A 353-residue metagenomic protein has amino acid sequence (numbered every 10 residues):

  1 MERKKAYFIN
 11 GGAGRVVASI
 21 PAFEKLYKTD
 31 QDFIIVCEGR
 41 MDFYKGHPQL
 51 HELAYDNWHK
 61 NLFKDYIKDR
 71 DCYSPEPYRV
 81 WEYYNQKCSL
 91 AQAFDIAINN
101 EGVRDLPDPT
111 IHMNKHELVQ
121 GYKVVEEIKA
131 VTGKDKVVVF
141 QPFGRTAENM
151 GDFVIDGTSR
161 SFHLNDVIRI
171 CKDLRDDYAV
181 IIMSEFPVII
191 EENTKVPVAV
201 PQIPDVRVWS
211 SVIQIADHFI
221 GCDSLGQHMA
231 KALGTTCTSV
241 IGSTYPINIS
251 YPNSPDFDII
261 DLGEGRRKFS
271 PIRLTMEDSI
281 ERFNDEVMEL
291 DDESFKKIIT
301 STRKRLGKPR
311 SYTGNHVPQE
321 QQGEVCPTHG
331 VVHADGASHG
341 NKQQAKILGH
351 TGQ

Functional and structural regions predicted by a protein language model:
M1-A93, S211, G226-H228, P327 (+1 more regions): Active-site and donor-binding regions of nucleotide-sugar-utilizing enzymes
K5-A6, F33-I35, V139, A179-I181 (+1 more regions): A structural signal for isolated positions on well-ordered beta-strands in alpha/beta enzyme cores
I9-G11, E76-N85, D108-H112, Q120-E191 (+1 more regions): Active-site donor-nucleotide binding/catalytic segment of nucleotide-sugar enzymes
A13-V17, F153-I247: Donor-binding and catalytic core of enzymes assembling or modifying cell-surface/extracellular glycoconjugates
H47-N57, D65-R70, E192-I203, S254-D261: Active-site regions of enzymes building and remodeling cell-envelope glycoconjugates
K68-P75, I181, I220, T238-V240 (+1 more regions): Hydrophobic/aromatic beta-strand patches that form the interior of the parallel beta-sheet core in alpha/beta enzyme
R79-E127, N253-G330, G349: Leloir-type glycosyltransferase catalytic cores
V331-Q353: Long, low-complexity, intrinsically disordered segments
